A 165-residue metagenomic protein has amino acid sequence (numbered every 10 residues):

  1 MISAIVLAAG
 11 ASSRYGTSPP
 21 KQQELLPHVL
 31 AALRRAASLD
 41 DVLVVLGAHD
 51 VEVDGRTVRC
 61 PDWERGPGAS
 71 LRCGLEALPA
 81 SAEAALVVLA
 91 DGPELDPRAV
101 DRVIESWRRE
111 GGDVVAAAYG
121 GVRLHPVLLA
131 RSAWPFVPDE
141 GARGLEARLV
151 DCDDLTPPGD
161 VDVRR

Functional and structural regions predicted by a protein language model:
M1-H49, V100-D101, E105: N-terminal glycine-rich phosphate-binding loop and ensuing alpha1 helix
M1-S3, R109, R164-R165: Short, low-complexity, intrinsically disordered N-terminal peptides in bacterial proteins
L7-A9, V45, V88-L89, A117-A118 (+1 more regions): Short beta-strand segments
R14, E52, P93-E94: A short, conserved beta-strand element in the Rossmann-like catalytic core that flanks the donor/metal-binding loop
T17-E24, V58-A69, E94, R98 (+4 more regions): Residues at secondary-structure transition points
D54-D62, A147-V150: Active-site regions of enzymes building and remodeling cell-envelope glycoconjugates
E64-R131, P135-F136: Conserved beta-loop-beta/alpha segment of the NTase-like Rossmann-fold superfamily that binds/positions NTPs
W134-R165: Conserved alpha/beta core of the MobA/IspD/sugar-nucleotide pyrophosphorylase nucleotidyltransferase superfamily
